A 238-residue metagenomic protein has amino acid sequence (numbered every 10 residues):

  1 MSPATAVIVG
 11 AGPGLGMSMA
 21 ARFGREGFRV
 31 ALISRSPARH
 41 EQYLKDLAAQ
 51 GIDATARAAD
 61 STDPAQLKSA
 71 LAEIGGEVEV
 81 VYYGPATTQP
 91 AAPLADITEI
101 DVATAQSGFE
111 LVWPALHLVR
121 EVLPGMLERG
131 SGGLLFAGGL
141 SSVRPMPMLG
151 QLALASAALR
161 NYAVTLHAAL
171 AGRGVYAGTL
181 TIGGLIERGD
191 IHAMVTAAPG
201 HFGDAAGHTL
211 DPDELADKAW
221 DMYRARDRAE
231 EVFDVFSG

Functional and structural regions predicted by a protein language model:
A4, E77-V78, M126-G138, G172-V175: Active-site loop of short-chain dehydrogenase/reductase
V9, V78-P90, F136, G178: Rossmann-fold scaffold of SDR-type NAD(P)-dependent oxidoreductases
G12-G14: Conserved glycine-rich cofactor-binding loop
G27-Q42: Conserved glycine-rich Rossmann-like NAD(P)H-binding loop of the short-chain dehydrogenase/reductase
L47-A65: Rossmann-fold cofactor-recognition segment
A72, G76, E110-E128: Amphipathic alpha-helical dimer-interface segment in Rossmann-like NAD(P)H-dependent oxidoreductases
T87, D96-L111, G133-L159, A163-V164 (+3 more regions): Catalytic loop of short-chain dehydrogenase/reductase
G172-E187, H192-G238: C-terminal helical subdomain
